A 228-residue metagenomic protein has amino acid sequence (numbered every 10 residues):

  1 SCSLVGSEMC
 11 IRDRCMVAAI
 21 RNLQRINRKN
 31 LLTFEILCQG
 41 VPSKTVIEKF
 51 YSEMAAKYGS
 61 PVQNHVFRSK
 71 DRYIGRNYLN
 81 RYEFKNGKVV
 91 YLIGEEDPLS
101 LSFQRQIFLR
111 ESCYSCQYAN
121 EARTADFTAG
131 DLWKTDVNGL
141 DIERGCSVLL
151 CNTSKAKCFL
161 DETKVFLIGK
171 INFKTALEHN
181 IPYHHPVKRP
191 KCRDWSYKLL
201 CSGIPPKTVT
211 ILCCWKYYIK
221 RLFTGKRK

Functional and structural regions predicted by a protein language model:
S1-G6, I11: Single conserved hydrophobic/aromatic residue that forms the stacking wall/gate of nucleotide- or nucleobase-binding
S7, A18-R25: Cofactor-cradling patches in redox/metallo enzymes
C10, C15, C113-C116: Short cysteine clusters
R12-I20, G40-P42: Gly/Ser/Thr-rich loops at beta-strand to alpha-helix junctions that form or flank small-molecule/cofactor-binding
L23-R28, F50-S52, K164-I168: Short, solvent-exposed amphipathic alpha-helical segments in soluble enzyme and RNA/protein-processing domains
R25-L37: A short alpha->loop->secondary-structure connector
V41-F50: Short, charged, surface-exposed secondary-structure boundary motifs
A55, G59-K228: Long, compositionally biased charged/polar accessory segments in the mid-to-C-terminal portions of proteins
